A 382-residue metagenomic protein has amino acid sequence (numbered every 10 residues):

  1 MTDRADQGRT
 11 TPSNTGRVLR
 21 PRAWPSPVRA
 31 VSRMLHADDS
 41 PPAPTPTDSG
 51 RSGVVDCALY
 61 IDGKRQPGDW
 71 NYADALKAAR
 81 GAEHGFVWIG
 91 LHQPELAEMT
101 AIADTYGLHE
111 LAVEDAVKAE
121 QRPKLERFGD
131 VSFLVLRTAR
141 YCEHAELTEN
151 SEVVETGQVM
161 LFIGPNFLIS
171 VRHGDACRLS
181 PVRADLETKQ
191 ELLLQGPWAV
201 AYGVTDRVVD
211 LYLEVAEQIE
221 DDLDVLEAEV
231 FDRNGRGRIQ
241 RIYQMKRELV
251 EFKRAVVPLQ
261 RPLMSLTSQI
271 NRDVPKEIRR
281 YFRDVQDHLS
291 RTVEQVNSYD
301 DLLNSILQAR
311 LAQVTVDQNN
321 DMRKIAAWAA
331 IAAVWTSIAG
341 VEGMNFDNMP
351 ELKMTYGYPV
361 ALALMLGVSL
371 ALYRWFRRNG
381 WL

Functional and structural regions predicted by a protein language model:
M1-E277, Y281-D284, H288-S298, E351 (+1 more regions): Peripheral, non-transmembrane regulatory/ligand-interaction domains of membrane transport proteins
T2-R22, S26, D287-L382: Hydrophobic alpha-helical transmembrane segments and their immediately adjacent juxtamembrane loops
